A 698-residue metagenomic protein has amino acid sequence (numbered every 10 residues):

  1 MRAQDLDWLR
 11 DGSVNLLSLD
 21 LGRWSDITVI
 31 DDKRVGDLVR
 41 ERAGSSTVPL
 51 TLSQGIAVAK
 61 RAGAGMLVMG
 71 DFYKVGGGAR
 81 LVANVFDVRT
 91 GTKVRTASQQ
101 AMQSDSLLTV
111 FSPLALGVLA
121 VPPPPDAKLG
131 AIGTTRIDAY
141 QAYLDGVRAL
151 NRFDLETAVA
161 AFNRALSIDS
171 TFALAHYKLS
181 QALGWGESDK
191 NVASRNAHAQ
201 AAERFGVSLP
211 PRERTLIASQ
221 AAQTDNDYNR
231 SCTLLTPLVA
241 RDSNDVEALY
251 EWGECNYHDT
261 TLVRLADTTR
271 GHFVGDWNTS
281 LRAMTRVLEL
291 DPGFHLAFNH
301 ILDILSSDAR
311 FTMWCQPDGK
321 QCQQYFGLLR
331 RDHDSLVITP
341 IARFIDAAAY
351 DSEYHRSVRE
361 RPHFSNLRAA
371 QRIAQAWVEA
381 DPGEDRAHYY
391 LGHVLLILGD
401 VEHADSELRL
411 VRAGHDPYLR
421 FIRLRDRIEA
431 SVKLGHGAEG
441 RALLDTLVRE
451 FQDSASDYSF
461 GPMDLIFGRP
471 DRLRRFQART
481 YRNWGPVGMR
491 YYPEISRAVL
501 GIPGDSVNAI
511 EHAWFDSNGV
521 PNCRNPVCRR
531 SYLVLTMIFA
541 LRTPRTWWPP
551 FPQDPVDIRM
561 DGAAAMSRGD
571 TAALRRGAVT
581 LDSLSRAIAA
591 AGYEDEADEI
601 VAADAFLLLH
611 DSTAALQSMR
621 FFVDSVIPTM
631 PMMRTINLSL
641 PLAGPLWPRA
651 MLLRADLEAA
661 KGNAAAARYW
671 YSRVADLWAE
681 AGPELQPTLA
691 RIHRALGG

Functional and structural regions predicted by a protein language model:
M1-S352, L367, Q371, Q375-G383 (+5 more regions): Acidic, proline/glycine-rich low-complexity intrinsically disordered segments
L129, C523-P526, R586-E594, V626-L646 (+1 more regions): Acidic, Ser/Thr-rich low-complexity linear motifs
I137, L144, K178, I217 (+15 more regions): "A position-specific structural signal for the A-helix of alpha-solenoid helical repeats
F153, E187-K190, N226, G275 (+9 more regions): Residue-level detector of the short coil/turn that links helix A to helix B within each tetratricopeptide repeat
N163, Q200, T236, T285 (+8 more regions): Alpha-solenoid helical repeat scaffolds
S170, V207-P210, S243-N244, P292 (+11 more regions): Short coil turns that delineate tetratricopeptide repeat
A175, A248, A297, A387 (+5 more regions): TPR alpha-solenoid repeat register
